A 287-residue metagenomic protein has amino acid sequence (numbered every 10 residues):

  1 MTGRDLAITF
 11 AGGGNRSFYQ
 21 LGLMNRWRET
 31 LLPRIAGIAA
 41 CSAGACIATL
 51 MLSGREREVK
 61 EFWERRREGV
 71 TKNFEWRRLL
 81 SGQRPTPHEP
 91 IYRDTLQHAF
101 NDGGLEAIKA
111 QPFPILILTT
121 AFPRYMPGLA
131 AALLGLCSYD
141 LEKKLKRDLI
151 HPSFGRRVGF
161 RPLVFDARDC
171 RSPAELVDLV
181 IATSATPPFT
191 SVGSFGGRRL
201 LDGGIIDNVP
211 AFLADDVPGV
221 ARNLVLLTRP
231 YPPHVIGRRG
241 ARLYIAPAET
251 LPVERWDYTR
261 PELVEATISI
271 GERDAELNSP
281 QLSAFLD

Functional and structural regions predicted by a protein language model:
M1-I38, T49-D287: Patatin-like phospholipase
A40, G44: Gly/Ala-rich beta-loop-alpha elbow adjacent to hydrolase catalytic centers
